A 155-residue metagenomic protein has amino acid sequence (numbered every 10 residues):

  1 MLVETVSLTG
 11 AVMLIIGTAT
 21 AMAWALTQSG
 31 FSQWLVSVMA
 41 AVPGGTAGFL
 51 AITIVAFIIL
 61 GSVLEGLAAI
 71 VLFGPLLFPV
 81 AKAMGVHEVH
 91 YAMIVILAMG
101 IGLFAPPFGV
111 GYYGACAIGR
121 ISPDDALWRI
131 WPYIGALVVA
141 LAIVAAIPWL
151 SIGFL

Functional and structural regions predicted by a protein language model:
M1-L155: Alpha-helical transmembrane segments of multi-pass membrane transport proteins
